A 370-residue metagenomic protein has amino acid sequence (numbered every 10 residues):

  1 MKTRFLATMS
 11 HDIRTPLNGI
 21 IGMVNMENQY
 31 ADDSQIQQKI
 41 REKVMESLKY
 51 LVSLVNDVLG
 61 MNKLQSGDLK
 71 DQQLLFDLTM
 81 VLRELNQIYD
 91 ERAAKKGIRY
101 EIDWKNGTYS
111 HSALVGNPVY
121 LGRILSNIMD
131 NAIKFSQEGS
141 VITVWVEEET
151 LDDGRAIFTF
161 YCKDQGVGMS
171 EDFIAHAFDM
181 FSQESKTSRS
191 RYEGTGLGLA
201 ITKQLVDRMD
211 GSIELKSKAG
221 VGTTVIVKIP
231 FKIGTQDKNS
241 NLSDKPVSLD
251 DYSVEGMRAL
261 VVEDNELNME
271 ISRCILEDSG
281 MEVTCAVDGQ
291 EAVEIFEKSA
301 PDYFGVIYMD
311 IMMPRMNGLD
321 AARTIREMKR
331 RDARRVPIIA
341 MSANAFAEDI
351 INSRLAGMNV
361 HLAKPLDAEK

Functional and structural regions predicted by a protein language model:
M1-Q29, K49: Primarily the dimerization/phosphotransfer
I21-M23, S47-M61, V81, N127 (+1 more regions): Coiled-coil phosphoacceptor/dimerization helix of two-component systems
Q29-V52, M80: Alpha-helical segment immediately C-terminal to the catalytic phospho-histidine in histidine kinases
D32, L59, G116-V119, I128 (+8 more regions): C-terminal compact regulatory domains
N62-Q73: Helix-loop junction within the histidine kinase core
Q72-Q87, R99, G122, R258: A conserved beta-strand-to-alpha-helix junction within the catalytic ATP-binding
E91, V167-G168, P314: Glycine-rich G1-box
A132-I133: Short helix-loop "hinge" at the ATP-lid/N-box region of the Bergerat-fold HATPase_c
